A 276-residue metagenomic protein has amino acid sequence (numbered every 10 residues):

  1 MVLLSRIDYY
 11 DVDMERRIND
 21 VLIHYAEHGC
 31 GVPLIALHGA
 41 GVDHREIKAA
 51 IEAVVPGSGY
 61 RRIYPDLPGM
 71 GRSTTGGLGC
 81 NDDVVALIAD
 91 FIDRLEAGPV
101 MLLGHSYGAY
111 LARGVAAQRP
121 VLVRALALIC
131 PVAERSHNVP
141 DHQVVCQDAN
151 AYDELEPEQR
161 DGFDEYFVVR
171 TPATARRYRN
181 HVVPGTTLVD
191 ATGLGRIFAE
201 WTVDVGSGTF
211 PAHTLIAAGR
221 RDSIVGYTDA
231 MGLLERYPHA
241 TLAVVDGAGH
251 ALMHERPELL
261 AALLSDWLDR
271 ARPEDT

Functional and structural regions predicted by a protein language model:
V21-T74: Conserved HGGG/HGGXW glycine-rich cap/lid loop of the alpha/beta-hydrolase fold
S58-L103, A262: Active-site loop/oxyanion-hole signature of alpha/beta-hydrolase fold enzymes
G104, G108, A112: Gly/Ala-rich beta-loop-alpha elbow adjacent to hydrolase catalytic centers
R113, A117, V123-E154: Flexible "cap/lid" loop of the alpha/beta hydrolase fold
H137-Q143, E154-T209: Conserved alpha/beta-hydrolase catalytic His-Asp/Glu region
G195-E235, V244: Conserved serine/cysteine hydrolase catalytic core
E235-A251: Catalytic histidine neighborhood in serine/cysteine hydrolases with alpha/beta-hydrolase-type architecture
A248-P257, A261: Catalytic histidine-centered segment of alpha/beta-hydrolase-like enzymes
